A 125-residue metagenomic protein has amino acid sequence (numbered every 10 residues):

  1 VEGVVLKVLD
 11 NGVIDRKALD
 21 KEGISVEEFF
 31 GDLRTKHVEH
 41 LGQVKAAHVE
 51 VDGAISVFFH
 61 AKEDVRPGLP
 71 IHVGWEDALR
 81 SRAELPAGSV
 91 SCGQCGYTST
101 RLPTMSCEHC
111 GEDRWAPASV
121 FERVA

Functional and structural regions predicted by a protein language model:
V1-E84: Canonical alpha-helical transmembrane segment with a positive-inside/aromatic-interface signature
V26, S89-C92: Short amphipathic alpha-helical surface patches that serve as generic macromolecular interface elements
P86-G88, P103: Short metal-coordination and nucleic-acid-contact micro-motifs, chiefly zinc-binding Cys/His arrays
S91-C95, C107-C110: Short cysteine-rich clusters marking metal-coordination/redox-active sites
G96-T100, G111-R114: Cys/His-rich microdomains that often coordinate metals
R101-T104, A116-S119: Short, non-ligating residues that shape and space the ligands of small metal-coordination modules and catalytic
